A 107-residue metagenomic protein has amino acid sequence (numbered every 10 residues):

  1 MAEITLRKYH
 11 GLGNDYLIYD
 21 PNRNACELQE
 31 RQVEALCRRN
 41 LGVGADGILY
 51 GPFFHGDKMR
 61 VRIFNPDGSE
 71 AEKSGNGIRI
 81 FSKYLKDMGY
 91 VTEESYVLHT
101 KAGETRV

Functional and structural regions predicted by a protein language model:
M1-V107: A glycine-rich beta-to-alpha transition motif near the start of alpha/beta enzyme domains, typified by
